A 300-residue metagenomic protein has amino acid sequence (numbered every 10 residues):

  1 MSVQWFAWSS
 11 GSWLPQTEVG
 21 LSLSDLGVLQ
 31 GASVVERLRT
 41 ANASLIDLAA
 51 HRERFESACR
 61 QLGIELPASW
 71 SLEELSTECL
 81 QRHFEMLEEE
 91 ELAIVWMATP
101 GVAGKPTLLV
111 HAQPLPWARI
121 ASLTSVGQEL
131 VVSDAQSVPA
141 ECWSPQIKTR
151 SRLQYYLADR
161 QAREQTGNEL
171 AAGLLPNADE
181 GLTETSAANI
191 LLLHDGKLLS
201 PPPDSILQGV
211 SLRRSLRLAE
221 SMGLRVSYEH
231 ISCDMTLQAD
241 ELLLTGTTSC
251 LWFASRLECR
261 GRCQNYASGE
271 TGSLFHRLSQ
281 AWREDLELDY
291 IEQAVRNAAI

Functional and structural regions predicted by a protein language model:
M1-W70, E74-E78, T99-I300: Helix-start/capping segments and mature chain N-termini
E74-E88: Signature of the catalytic double-stranded beta-helix
E85-A98: Ordered, amphipathic secondary-structure segments that act as subunit-interaction surfaces in large macromolecular
